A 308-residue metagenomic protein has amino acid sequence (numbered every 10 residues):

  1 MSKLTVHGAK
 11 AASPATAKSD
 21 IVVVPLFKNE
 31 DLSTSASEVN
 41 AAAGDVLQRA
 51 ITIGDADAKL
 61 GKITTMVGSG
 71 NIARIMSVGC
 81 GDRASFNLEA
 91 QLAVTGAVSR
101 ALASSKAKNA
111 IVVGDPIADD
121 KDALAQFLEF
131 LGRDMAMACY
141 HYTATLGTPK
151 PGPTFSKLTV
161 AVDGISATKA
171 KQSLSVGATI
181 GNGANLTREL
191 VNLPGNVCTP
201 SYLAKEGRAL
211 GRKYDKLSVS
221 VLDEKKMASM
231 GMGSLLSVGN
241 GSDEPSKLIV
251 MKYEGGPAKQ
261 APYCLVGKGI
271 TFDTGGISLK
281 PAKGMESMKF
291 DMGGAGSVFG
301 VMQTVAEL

Functional and structural regions predicted by a protein language model:
M1-G269: Short amphipathic alpha-helical segment within the helicase RecA-like ATPase core that mediates nucleic-acid
G207, L279-L308: Alpha-helical metal-binding/catalytic segments enriched in His/Glu/Asp
G276: N-terminal nucleotide-binding beta1-loop-alpha1 segment
